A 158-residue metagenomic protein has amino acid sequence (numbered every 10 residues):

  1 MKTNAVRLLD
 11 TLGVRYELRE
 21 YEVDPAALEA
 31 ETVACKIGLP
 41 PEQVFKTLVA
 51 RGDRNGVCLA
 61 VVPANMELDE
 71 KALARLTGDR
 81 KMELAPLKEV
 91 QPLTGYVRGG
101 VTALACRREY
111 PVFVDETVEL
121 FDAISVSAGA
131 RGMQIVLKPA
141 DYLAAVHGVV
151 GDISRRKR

Functional and structural regions predicted by a protein language model:
M1-R158: Extended, low-hydrophobicity, polar/charged segments
